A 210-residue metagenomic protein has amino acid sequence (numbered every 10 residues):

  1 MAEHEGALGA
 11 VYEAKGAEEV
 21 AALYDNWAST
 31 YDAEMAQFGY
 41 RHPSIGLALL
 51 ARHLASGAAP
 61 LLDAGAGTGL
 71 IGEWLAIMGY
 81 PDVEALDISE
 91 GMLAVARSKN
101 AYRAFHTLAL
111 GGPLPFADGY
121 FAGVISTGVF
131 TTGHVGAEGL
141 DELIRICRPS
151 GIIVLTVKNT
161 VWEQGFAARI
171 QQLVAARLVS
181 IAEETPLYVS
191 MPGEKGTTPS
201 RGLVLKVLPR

Functional and structural regions predicted by a protein language model:
M1-E18: N-terminal auxiliary segments of SAM/dcSAM-dependent transferases
D32-L47: Conserved SAM-binding loop and adjacent beta-strand
L62-A64, T68-P113: Class I SAM-dependent methyltransferase SAM/SAH-binding core
G112-V124: A short acidic, Gly/Pro-enriched loop at the edge of an enzyme's catalytic core that lines a small-molecule cofactor
A122-G136: A short SAM/SAH-binding and catalytic strip from SAM-dependent methyltransferases
E138-P149: A short glycine-rich, Lys/Arg-flanked "PGG" loop and its adjoining helix->strand segment in the class I
S150-K158: Conserved beta-strand signature within the Rossmann-like core of class I S-adenosyl-L-methionine
P192-R210: Core SAM-dependent methyltransferase catalytic element
